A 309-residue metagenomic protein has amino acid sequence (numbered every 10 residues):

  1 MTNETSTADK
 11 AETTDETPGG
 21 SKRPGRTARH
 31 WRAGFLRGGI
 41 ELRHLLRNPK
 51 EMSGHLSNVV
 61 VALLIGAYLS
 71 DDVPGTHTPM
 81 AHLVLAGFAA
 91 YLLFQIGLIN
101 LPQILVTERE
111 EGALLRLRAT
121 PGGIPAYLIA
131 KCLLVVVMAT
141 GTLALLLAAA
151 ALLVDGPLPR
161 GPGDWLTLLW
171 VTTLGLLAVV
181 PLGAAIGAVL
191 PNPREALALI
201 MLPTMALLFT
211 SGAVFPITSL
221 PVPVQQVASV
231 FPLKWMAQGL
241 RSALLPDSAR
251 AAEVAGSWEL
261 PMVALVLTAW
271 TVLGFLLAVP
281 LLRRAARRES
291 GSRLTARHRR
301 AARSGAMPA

Functional and structural regions predicted by a protein language model:
T2, E12-N58, G291, P308: Aromatic- and glycine-rich beta-strand/loop motifs that create alpha-glucan
T2-P18, V254, P261-A309: Junction motif at the cytosolic side of a transmembrane helix
R47-D72, A81-N100, T140-T142, L202-F209 (+1 more regions): Hydrophobic alpha-helical transmembrane segments of multi-pass membrane transport/permease proteins
I65-D72, G187-K234: Transmembrane helix segments
H77-I104, V171-L176, P181, A188 (+1 more regions): Hydrophobic alpha-helical transmembrane segments of membrane proteins
G97-G122: Transmembrane helix boundary and interhelical loop/hinge segments in multi-pass membrane proteins
I124, I129-I200, M205, V263-A264 (+2 more regions): Alpha-helical transmembrane segments and their short interhelical loops
S211-L273: Membrane-interfacial helix-loop-helix junctions in multi-pass membrane proteins
